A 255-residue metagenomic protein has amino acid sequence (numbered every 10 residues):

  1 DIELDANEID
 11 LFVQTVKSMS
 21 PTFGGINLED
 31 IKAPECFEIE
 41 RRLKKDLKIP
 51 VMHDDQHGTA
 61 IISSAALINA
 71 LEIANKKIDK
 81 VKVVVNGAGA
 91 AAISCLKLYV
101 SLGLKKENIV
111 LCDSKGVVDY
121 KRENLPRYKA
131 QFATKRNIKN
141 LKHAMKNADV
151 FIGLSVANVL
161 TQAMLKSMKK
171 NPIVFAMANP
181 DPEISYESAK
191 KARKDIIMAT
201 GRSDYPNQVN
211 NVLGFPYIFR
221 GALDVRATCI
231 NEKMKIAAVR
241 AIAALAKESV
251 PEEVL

Functional and structural regions predicted by a protein language model:
D1, I61-V156: Glycine-rich phosphate/diphosphate-binding loop of Rossmann-like nucleotide-binding domains
D1, N27-D30, V51-D54, V85 (+4 more regions): General beta-strand structural signal in soluble alpha/beta enzymes
D1-V81: Glycine/serine-rich phosphate-binding loop and adjoining beta1-alpha1 elements at the start of nucleotide-handling
I2-D5, D30-A33, D54-H57, S114-G116 (+3 more regions): Short, ordered loop/turn segments at secondary-structure junctions
D10-Q14, F37-R42, I62-I68, S94-Y99 (+5 more regions): Short acidic, glycine/serine/threonine-rich loops at helix termini
D54-D55, A74, A176-L255: Adenosine-phosphate binding glycine-rich loop
A130-I197, R202-D204: Rossmann-like adenosine-cofactor binding region
